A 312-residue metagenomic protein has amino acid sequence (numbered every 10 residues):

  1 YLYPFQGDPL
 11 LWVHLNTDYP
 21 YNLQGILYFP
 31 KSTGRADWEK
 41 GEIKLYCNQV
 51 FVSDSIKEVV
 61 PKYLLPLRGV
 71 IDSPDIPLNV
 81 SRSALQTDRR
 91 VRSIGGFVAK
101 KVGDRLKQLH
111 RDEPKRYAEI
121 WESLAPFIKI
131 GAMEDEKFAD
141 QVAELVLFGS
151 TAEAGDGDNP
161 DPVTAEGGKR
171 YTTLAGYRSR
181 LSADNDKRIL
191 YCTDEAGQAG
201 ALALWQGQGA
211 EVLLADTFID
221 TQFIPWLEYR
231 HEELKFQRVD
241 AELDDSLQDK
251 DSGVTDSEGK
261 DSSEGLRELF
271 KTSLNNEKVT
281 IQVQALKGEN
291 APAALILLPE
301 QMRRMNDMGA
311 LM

Functional and structural regions predicted by a protein language model:
Y1-M312: Conserved GHKL (Bergerat-fold) ATPase module
